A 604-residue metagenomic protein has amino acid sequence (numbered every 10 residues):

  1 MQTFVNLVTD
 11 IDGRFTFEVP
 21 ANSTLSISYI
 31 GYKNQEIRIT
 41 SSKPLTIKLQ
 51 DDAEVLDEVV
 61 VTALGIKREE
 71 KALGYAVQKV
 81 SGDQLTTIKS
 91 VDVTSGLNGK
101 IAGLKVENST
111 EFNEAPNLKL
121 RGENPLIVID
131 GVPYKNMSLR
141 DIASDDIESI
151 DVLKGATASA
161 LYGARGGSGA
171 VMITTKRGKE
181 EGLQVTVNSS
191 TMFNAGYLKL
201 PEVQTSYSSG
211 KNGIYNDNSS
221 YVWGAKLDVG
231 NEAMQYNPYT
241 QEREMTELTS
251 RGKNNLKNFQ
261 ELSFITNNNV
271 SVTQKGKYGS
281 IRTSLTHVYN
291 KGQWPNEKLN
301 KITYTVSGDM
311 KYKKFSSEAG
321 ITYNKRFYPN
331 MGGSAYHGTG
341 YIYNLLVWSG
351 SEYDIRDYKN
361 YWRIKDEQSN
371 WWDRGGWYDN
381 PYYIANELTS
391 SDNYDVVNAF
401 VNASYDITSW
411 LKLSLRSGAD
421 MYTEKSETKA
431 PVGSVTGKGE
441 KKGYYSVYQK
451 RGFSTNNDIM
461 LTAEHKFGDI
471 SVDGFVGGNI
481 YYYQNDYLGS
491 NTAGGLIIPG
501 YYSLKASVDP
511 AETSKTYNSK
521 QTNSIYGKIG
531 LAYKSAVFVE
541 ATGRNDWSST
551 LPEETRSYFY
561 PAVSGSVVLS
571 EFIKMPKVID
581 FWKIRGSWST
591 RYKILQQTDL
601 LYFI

Functional and structural regions predicted by a protein language model:
M1-T305, K311-Y312, S316-G320, N398: Short, small/polar-rich motifs associated with maturation and membrane association, primarily at protein termini
V55, E180-S250, G292-W294, T303-V396 (+3 more regions): Surface-exposed loop/interface segments of Gram-negative outer-membrane beta-barrel transport/assembly proteins
G167, F264-N268, K298-I302, N393-V397 (+3 more regions): Residues that define the transmembrane beta-barrel architecture of outer-membrane proteins
T175, V187, V270-Q274, Y304-M310 (+5 more regions): Residues on the lipid-exposed face of transmembrane beta-strands in outer-membrane beta-barrel proteins
P510, F559, V568: Contiguous, function-dense segments enriched for cysteine-driven chemistry and partner/ligand-binding capacity
